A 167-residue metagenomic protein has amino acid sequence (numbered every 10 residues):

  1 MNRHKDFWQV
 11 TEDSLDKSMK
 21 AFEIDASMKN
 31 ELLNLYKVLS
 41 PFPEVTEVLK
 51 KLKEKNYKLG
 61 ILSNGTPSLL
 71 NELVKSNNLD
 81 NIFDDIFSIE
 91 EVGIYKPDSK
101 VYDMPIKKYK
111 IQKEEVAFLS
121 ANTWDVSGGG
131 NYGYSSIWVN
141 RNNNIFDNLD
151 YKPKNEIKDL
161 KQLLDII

Functional and structural regions predicted by a protein language model:
M1-N30: A metal-dependent, Asp-based hydrolase signature
I24, P41, L79: Hydrophobic patch in the ABC ATPase nucleotide-binding domain
N30-V38: Surface-exposed cleft-lining segments at the edges of enzyme active sites
V38-L39, Y95: Transmembrane alpha-helical core positions of polytopic small-molecule transporters
E44-N56: Catalytic-core regions built around general acid/base machinery
K50, L62, T66-P67, N71-I167: Asp-based, Mg2+/Mn2+-dependent phosphohydrolase catalytic module
N56-Y57, Y134: A short helix->loop->beta-strand "cap" motif at the edges of active sites that frequently abuts
